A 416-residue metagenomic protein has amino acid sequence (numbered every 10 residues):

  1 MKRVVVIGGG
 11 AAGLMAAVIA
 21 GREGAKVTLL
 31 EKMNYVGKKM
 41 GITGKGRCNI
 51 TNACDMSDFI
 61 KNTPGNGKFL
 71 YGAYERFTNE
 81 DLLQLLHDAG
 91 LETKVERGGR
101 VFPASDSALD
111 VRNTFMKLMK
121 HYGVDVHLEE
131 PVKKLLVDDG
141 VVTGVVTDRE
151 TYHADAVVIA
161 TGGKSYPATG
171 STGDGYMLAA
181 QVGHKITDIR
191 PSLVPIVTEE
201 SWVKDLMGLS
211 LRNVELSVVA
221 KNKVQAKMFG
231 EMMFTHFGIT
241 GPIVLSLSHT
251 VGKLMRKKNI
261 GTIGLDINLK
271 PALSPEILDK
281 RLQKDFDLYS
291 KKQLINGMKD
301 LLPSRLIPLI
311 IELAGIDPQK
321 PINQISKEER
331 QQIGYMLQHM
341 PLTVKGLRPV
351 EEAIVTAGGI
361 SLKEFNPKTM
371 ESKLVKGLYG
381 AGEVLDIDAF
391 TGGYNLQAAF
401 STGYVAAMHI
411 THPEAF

Functional and structural regions predicted by a protein language model:
R3-L29, A406-T411: N-terminal Rossmann-like FAD-binding beta1-loop-alpha1 element of flavoenzymes
V5-I7, L30, V132, V145 (+3 more regions): Short hydrophobic core segments
G21-K45: Glycine-rich FAD pyrophosphate-binding loop
N34-V36, G41-I42, I50, M56-S57 (+3 more regions): An anion/pyrophosphate-binding glycine-rich loop and adjacent beta-alpha core in soluble alpha-beta enzymes
R47-V95: Glycine-rich active-site loop/strand segments that organize a redox cofactor
E75-A156: Feature captures the FAD/FMN-dependent oxidoreductase FAD-binding
H127-E130, K134, P308-D388: A glycine-rich dinucleotide-binding beta-alpha-beta segment and adjacent secondary-structure elements that constitute
A156-W202: Glycine-rich loop(s) and the adjacent beta-strand/alpha-helix scaffold that form part
